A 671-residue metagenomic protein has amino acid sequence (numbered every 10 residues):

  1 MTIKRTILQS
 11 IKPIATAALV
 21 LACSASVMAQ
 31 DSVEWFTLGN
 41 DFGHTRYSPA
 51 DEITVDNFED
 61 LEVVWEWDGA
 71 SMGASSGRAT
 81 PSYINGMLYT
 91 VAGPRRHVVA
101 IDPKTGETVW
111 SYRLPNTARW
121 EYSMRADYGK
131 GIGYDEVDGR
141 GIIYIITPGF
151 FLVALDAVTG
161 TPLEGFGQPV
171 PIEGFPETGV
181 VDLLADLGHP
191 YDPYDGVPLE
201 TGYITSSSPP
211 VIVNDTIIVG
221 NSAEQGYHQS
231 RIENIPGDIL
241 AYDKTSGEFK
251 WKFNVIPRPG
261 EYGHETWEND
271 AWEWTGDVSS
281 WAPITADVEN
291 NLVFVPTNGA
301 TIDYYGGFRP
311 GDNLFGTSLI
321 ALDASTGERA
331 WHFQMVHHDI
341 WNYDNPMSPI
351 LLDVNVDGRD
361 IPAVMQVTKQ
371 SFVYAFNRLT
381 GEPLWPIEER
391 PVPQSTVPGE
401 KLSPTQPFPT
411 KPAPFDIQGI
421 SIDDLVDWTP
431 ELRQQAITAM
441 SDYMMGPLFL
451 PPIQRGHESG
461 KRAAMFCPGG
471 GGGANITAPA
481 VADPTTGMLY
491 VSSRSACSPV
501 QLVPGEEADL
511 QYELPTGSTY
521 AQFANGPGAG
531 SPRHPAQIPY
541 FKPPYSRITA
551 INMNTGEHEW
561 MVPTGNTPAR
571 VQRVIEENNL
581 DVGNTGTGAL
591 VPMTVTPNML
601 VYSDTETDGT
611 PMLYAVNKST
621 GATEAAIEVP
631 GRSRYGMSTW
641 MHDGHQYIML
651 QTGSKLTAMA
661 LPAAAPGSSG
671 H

Functional and structural regions predicted by a protein language model:
T2-A15: Bacterial N-terminal signal peptides that target proteins for export
I14-A22: Sec-dependent N-terminal signal peptides
A25-A29: Sec/Tat signal peptide C-region and signal peptidase I cleavage site
Q30-A70: Mature N-terminal segment immediately following signal peptide/propeptide cleavage in secreted/periplasmic
W35-G39, A74-H97, S123-F151, G202-R231 (+11 more regions): Repeat-blade elements of multi-bladed beta-propeller folds
T45-I53, F150-F151, P468-G469, P535-S546: Short aromatic-glycine motifs in intrinsically disordered, low-complexity regions
D56-A70, V98-Y122, D138, L152-E200 (+9 more regions): Extracytoplasmic/lumenal domain signature
T285, Q406, T410-A496, R547-A550: Long, low-complexity segments enriched in small/aliphatic residues
